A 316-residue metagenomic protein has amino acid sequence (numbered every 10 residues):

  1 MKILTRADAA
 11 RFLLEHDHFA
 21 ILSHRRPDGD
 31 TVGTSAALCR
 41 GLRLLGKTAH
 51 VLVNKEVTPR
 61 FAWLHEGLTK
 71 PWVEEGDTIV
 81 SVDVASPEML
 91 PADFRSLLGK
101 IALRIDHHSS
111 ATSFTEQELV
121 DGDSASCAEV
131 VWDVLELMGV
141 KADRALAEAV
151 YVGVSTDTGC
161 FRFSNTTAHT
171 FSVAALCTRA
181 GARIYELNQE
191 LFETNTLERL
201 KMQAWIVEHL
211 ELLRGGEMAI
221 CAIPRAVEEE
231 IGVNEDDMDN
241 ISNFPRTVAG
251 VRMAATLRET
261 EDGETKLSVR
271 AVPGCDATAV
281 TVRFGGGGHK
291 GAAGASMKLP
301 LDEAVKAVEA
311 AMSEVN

Functional and structural regions predicted by a protein language model:
K2-R60, E74-T78, T156-R283, G288-N316: Hydrophobic helix-and-loop "lid/oligomerization" segment in the mid-to-C-terminal part of catalytic domains
L4-D8, D83-A85, L135-L137: Short, motif-level signal for alpha-helix interfacial/capping segments enriched in acidic residues and aromatics/proline
F12-L13, P71-V73, F94-L97, A111-T112 (+4 more regions): Solvent-exposed alpha-helices and their adjacent loops that cap or buttress functional pockets in soluble metabolic
L38-C39, S96-G99, V120-D121, S172: Glycine-rich, phosphate-binding/catalytic loops in enzymes
A62-Q117: Active-site cofactor/cluster-binding pocket
G67-K70, V120-D123, V272-P273: Short, hinge-like loop/turn segments at secondary-structure boundaries
H108-V173: Short alpha-helices
